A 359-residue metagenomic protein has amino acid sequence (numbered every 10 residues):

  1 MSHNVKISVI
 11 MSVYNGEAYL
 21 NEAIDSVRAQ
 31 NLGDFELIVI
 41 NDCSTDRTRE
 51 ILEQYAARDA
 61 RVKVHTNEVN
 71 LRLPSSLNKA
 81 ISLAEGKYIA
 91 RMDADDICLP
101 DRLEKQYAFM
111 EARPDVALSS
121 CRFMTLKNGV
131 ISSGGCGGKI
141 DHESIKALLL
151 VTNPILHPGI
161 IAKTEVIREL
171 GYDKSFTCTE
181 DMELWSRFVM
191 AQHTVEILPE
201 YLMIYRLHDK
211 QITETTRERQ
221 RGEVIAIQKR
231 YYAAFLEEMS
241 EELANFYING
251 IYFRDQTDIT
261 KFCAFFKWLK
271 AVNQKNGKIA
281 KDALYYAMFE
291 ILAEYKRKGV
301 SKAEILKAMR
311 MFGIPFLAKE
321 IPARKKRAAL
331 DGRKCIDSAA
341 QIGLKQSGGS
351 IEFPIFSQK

Functional and structural regions predicted by a protein language model:
M1-S26: N-proximal low-complexity "stem/linker" segments adjacent to membrane-targeting elements
D25-D34: Short, acidic, metal-binding catalytic loop of nucleotide-sugar glycosyltransferases
N41-E50, V69, D93: A conserved acidic beta->alpha catalytic loop
N67-A84, K105: Glycine-rich, basic loop-to-helix element that forms the pyrophosphate-binding segment of sugar-nucleotide handling
P74, S82, C121, G138-Y247: Conserved nucleotide-sugar donor-binding catalytic segment
I89: Short aromatic/hydrophobic "clamp" motif used to bind/position activated sugar donors
D101-S133: Conserved donor NDP-sugar-binding/catalytic core segment of glycosyltransferases
V195, L207-K359: C-terminal subregions of glycosyltransferases and related glycan-biosynthesis enzymes
